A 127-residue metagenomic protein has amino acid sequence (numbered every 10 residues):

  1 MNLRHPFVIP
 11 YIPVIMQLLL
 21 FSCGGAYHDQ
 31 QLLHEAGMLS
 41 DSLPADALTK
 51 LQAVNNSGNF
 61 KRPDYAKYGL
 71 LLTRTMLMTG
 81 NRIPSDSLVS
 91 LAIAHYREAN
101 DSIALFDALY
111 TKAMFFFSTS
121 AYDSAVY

Functional and structural regions predicted by a protein language model:
N2, L20-Y127: A "functional boundary" signal
N2-I12: Bacterial N-terminal signal peptides that target proteins for export
P10-L20: Bacterial N-terminal signal peptides
